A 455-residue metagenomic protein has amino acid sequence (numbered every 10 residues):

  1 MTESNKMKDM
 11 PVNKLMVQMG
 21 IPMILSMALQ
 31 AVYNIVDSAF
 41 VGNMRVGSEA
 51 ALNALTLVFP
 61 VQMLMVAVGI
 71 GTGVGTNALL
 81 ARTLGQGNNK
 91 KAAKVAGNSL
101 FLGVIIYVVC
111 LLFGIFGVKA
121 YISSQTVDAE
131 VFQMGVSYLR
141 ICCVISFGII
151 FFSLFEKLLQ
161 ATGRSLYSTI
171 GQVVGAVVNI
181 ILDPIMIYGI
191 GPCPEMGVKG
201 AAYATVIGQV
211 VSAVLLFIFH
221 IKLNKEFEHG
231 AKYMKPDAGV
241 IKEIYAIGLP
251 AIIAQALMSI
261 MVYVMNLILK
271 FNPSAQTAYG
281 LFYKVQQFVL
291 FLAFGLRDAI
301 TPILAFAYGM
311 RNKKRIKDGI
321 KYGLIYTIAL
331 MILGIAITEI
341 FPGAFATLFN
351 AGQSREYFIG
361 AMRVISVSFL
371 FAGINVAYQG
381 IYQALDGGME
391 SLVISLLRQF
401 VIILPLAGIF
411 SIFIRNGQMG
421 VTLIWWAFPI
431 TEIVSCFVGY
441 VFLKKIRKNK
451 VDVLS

Functional and structural regions predicted by a protein language model:
M1-G20, L80-F147, C193-L249, L304-S368 (+1 more regions): Short alpha-helical transmembrane segments in multi-pass integral membrane proteins
M7-A39, N43-G47, P60-G75, L79 (+6 more regions): N-terminal transmembrane alpha-helices
Q18-D37, I141, G175, G208-S212 (+4 more regions): Transmembrane helical elements of multi-pass membrane transporters/channels
M23, M27, A39, A78 (+16 more regions): Transmembrane alpha-helix boundary and packing residues in multipass membrane permease domains and related
A28, V32-N53, I122-A129, I185-M196 (+5 more regions): Helix-terminus/linker motif at the lipid-water interface of multi-pass membrane proteins
E49-P60, G135, L139, P273-F288 (+2 more regions): Small-residue hotspots at the loop-to-helix junctions and early N-terminal turns of transmembrane alpha-helices
L52-L112, I149-S168, A278-P342, A372-D386 (+1 more regions): Small-residue-rich hydrophobic transmembrane alpha-helices
G73, C142-Q160, S168-A176, A201-L216 (+4 more regions): Short runs within selected transmembrane alpha-helices of multi-pass transporters and secretion channels
